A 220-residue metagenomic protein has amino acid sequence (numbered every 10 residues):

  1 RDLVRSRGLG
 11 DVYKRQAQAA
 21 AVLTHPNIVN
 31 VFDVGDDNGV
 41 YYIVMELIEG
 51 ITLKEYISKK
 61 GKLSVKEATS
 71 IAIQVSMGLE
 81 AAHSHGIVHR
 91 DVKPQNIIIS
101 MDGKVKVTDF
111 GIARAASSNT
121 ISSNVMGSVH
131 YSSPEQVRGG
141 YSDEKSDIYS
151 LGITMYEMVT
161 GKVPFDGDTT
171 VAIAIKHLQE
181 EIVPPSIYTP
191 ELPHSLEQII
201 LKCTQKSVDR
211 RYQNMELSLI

Functional and structural regions predicted by a protein language model:
R7-V22: AlphaC helix of the eukaryotic protein kinase fold
R15, L23-N27, V40, V125 (+1 more regions): Flexible N-lobe loop architecture of eukaryotic-like protein kinase catalytic domains
V34: Activation-segment/catalytic-loop signature of the eukaryotic protein kinase fold
N38-T52, Y56: Conserved short submotifs of the Hanks-type protein kinase catalytic core that shape the nucleotide-binding pocket
I71-A72: Activation segment signature within eukaryotic-like protein kinase domains
V75-I87: Protein kinase catalytic-loop region centered on the HRD/HxD motif
H130-I220: C-terminal lobe helix-coil module of Hanks-type protein kinase domains
